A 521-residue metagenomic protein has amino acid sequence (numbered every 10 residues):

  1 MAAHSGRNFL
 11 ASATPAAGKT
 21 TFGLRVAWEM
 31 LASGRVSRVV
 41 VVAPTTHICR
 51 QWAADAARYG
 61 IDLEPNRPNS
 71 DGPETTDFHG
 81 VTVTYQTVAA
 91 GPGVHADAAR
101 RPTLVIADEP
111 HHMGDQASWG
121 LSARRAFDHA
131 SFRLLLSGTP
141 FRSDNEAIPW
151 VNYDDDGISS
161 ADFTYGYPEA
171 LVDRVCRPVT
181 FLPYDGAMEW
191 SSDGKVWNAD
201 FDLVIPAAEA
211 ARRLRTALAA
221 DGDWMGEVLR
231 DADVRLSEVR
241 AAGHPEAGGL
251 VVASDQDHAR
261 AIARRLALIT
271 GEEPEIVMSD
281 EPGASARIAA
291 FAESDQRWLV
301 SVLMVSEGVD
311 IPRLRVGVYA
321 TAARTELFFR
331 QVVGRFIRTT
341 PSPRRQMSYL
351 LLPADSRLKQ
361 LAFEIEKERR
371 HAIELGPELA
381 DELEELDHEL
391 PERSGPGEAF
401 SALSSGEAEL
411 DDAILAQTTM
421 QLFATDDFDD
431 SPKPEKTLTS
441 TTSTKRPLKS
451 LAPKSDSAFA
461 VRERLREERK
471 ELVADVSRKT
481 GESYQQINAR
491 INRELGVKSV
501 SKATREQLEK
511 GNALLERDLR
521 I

Functional and structural regions predicted by a protein language model:
G6-V26: Walker A/P-loop
T20-R25, R35-R58, S254-D257: Conserved Walker A/P-loop ATP-binding site and its immediately adjacent core in helicase/helicase-like ATPase domains
A57-G93: Inter-Walker segment of RecA-like/P-loop motor cores
A96-L135, T139-F141: SF2 helicase catalytic motif II
N145-E246: Interdomain helical connector at the RecA1-RecA2 junction of SF1/SF2 helicase-like NTPases
L218-A220, W224-D231, R235, A354-D475: Long, largely alpha-helical accessory region at the distal end of helicase-like NTP-driven motors
S254-M278: Conserved helicase motor "Helicase C" RecA-like lobe of SF1/SF2 P-loop NTPases
E273-L379: Conserved RecA-like P-loop NTPase helicase motor core
